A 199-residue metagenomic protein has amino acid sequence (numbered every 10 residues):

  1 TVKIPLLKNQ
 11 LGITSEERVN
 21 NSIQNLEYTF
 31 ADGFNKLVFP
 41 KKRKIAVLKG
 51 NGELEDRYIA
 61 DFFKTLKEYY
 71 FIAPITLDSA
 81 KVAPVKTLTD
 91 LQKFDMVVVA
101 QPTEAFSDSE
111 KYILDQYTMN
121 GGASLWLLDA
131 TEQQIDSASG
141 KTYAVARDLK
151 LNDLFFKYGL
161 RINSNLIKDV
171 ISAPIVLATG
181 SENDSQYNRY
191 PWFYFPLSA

Functional and structural regions predicted by a protein language model:
T1-A199: Short, surface-exposed patches at the edges or C-terminal ends of soluble domains, predominantly
